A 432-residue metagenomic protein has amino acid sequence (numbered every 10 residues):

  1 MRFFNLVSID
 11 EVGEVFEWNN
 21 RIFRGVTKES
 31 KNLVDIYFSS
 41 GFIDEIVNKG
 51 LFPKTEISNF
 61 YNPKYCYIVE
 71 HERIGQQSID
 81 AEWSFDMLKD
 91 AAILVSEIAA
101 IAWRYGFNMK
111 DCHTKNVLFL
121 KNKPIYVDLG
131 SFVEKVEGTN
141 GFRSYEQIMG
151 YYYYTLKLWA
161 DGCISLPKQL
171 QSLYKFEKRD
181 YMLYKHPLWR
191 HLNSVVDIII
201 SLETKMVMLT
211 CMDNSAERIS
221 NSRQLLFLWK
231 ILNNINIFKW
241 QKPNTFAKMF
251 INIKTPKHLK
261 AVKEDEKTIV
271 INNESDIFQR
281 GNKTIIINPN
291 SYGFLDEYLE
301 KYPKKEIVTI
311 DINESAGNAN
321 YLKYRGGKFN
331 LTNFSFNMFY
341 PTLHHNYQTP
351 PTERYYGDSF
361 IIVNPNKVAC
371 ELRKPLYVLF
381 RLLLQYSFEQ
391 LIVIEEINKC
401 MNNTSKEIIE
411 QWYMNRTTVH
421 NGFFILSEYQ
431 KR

Functional and structural regions predicted by a protein language model:
G13-I36: ATP-binding glycine-rich loop module of kinase domains
I36-V47, S84-K110, T155: Conserved kinase catalytic-core helix
P53-A91: Conserved structural core of kinase catalytic domains
N108-I164: Catalytic activation segment of kinase domains across protein kinase-like and atypical kinase folds
L299, R354, R373-E389: A short glycine-rich, Lys/Arg-flanked "PGG" loop and its adjoining helix->strand segment in the class I
V308-I310, S387-E396: Conserved beta-strand signature within the Rossmann-like core of class I S-adenosyl-L-methionine
S315-R354: S-adenosyl-L-methionine
N346-T349, V368-F380: A short, conserved alpha-helix within the catalytic core of class I
